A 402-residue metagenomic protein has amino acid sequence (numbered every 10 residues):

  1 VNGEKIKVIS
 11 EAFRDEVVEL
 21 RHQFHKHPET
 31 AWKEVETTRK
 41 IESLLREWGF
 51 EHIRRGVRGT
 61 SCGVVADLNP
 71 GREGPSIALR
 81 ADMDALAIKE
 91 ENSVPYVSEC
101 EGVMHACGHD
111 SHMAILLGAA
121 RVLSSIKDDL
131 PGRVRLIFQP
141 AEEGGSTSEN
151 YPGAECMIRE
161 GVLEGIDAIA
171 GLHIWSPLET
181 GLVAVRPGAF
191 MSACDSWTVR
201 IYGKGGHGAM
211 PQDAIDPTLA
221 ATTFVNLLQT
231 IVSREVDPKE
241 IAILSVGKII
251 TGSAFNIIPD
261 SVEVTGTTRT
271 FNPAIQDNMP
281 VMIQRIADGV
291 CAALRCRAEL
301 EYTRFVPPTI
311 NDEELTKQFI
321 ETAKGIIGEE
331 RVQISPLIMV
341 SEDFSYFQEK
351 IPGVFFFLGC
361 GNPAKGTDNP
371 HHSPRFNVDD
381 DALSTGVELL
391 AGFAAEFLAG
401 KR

Functional and structural regions predicted by a protein language model:
N2-H105, A114-P131, R135: Acidic/His- and Gly-rich active-site-bordering loop/insert found across diverse amide/peptide-bond hydrolases
F24, A66, L79, H109 (+8 more regions): Divalent metal-coordination and catalytic microenvironments
E29, D82-D84, A141-E143, W175 (+3 more regions): Active-site beta-loop-alpha junctions enriched in small/polar residues
C62, L86-A87, N92-M104, D110-S111 (+5 more regions): Histidine/acidic-residue-rich, glycine-tolerant segments that coordinate divalent metal ions
P75-A78, R133-R135, D167-A170, T222 (+2 more regions): Structural motif
A78-R80, W197-V199, F355-C360: Non-cysteine beta-strand/loop elements that form the S-adenosyl-L-methionine
L219-R402: Metal-dependent amide/peptide-bond hydrolase catalytic core, centered on the "pita-bread" metallohydrolase fold
